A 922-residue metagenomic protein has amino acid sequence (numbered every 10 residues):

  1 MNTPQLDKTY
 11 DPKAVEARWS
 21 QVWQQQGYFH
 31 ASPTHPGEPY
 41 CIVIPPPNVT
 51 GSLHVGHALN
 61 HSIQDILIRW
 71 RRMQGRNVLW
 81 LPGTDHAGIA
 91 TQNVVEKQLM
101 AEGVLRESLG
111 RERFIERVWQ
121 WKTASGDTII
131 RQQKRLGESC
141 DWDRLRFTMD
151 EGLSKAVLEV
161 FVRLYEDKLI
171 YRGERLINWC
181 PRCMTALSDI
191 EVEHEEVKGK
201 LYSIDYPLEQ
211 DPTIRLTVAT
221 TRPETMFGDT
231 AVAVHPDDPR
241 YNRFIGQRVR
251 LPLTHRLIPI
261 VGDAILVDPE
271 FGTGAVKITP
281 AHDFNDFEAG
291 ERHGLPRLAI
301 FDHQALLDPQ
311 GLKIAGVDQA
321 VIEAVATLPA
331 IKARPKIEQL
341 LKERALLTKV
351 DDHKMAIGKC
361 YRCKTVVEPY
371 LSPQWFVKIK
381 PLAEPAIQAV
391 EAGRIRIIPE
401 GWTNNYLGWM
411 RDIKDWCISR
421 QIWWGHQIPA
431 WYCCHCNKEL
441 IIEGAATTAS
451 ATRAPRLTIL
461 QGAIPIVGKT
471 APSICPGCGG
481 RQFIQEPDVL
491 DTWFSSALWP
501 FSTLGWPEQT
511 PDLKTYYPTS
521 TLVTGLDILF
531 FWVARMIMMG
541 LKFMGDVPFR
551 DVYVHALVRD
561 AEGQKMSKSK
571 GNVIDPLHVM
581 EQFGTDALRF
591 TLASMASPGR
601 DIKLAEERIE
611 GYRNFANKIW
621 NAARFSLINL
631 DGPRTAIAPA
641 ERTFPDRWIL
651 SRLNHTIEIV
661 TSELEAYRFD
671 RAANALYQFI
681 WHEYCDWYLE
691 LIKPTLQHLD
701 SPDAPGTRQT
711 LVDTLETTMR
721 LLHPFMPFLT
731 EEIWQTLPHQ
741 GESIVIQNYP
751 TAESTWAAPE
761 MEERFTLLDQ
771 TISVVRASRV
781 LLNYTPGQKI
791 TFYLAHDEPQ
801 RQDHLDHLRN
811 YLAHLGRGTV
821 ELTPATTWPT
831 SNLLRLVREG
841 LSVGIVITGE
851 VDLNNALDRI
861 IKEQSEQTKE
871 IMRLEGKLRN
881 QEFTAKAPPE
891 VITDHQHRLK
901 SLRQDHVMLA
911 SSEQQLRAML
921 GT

Functional and structural regions predicted by a protein language model:
T3-V43, E96, V118-R131, D238-L266 (+3 more regions): Conserved oxyanion/phosphate-binding beta-strand-loop segments in alpha/beta enzyme cores
P4, T9, R18, V22-Q26 (+12 more regions): Residue patterns forming the tRNA-binding/recognition surfaces of aminoacyl-tRNA synthetases and related DALR
T34, R69-N77, Q98-R111, R131 (+20 more regions): Secondary-structure transition/capping motifs at alpha-helix termini and the adjoining loop/turn into the next element
T34-V95, V157, V218-T221, T225 (+5 more regions): N-terminal catalytic cores of NTP/NDP-binding nucleotidyl/phosphoryl-transfer enzymes
H35-G37, P45-P46, L79-Q92, L145-L153 (+3 more regions): Short, solvent-exposed turn/loop segments enriched in Gly/Ser/Thr/Pro and often Arg
S52, G83, T217-V234, R362 (+6 more regions): Conserved phosphate/anionic-ligand binding catalytic regions in large, soluble enzymes, centered on
A58-I66, L216-R250, V276-D283, H293-A299 (+3 more regions): Extended active-site and interfacial segments that coordinate phosphate-rich ligands in large catalytic machineries
S203, G408, D412-F494, L498 (+2 more regions): Feature 926 captures the class I aminoacyl-tRNA synthetase adenylation module centered on the KMSKS loop
